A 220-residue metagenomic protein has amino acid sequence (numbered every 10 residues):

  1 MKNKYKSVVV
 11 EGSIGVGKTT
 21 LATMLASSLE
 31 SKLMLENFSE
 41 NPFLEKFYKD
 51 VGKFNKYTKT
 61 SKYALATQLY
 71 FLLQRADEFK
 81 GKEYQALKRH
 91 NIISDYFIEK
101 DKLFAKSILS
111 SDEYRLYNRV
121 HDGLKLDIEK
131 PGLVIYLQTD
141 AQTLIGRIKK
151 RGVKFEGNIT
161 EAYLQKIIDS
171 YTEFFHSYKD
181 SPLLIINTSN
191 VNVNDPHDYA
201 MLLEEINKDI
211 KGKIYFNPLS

Functional and structural regions predicted by a protein language model:
V10: Hydrophobic anchor at the beta1->P-loop junction of P-loop NTPases
S13: P-loop (Walker A) phosphate-binding loop of NTP-binding proteins
K18: Conserved lysine of the Walker
S27-Q74: Conserved substrate/cofactor phosphate-moiety recognition/catalytic segment in nucleotide-dependent phosphotransferases
Y63-E129: Glycine-rich phosphate-binding loop used to anchor ATP phosphates in small-molecule kinases, encompassing both
D101-D169: A glycine- and Lys/Arg-enriched "phosphate-lid" helix/loop adjacent to the NTP-binding pocket of small-molecule kinases
G146-N158, A162-S220: NTP-dependent small-molecule kinase module
